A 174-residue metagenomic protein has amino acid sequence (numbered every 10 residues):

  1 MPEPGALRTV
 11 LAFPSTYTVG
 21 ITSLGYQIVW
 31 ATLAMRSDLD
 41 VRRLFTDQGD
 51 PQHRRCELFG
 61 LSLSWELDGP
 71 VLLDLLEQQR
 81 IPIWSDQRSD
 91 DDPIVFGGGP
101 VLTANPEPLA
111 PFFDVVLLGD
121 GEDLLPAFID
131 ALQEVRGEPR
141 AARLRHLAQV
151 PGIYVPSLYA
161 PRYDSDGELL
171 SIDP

Functional and structural regions predicted by a protein language model:
M1-V10, Y17-T18, Y163-P174: N-terminal [4Fe-4S]-dependent radical SAM core
V10-A12, Q52: Membrane-embedded alpha-helical bundles of multi-pass transporters/translocases, especially carrier/permease families
A12-T16, S62-S64: Short strand-loop junctions, especially beta-strand C-caps/beta-turns that link beta-sheets to coils or alpha-helices
I21-V29: Conserved alpha-helical elements of sugar-nucleotide-dependent glycosyltransferases
I28-D40: Short helix-loop-beta junction
D38-Q48: A short beta-strand-loop structural module common to alpha/beta enzyme folds
T46-D173: Glycine-rich beta-alpha loop elements in corrinoid/cobalamin-binding modules across cobalamin-dependent enzymes
